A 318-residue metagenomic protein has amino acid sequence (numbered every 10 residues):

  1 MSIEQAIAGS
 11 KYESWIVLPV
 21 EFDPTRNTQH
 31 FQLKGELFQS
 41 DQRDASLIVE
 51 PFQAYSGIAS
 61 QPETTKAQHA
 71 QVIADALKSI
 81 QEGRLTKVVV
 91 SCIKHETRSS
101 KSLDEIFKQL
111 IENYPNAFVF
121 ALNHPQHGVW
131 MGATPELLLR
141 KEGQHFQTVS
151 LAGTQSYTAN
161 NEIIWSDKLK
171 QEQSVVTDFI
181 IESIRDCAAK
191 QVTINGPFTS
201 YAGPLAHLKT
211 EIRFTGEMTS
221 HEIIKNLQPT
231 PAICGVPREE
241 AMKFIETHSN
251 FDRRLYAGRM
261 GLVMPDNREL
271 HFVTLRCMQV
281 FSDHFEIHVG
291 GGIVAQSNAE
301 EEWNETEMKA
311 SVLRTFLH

Functional and structural regions predicted by a protein language model:
M1, Q5, Q53-L103: Terminal domain-start leader segments
M1-G9, R84, R98, D104-Q109 (+4 more regions): Extreme N-terminus nucleophile/cap motif
M1-H69, L122-L138, S150, H271: Cofactor- and metal-binding active-site motifs of prokaryotic enzymes that mediate redox/radical or nucleophilic
I16-L18, G83, L139, A241 (+2 more regions): A residue-level signal for conserved active-site and pocket-lining positions in enzyme catalytic cores
I16-L18, V88, F120-L122, R254-G261: A short glycine-rich, hydrophobically flanked beta-strand micro-motif that places a catalytic Asp/Glu for divalent metal
N27-Q29, C92, T97-V175, N267-G290: An anion-binding catalytic pocket shared by soluble metabolic enzymes
L37-A67, V72-I73, T97, Q147-T247 (+1 more regions): Contiguous alpha-helical scaffold segments within structured protein domains that host functional hotspots
I212-H318: Conserved hydrophobic core element of enzyme catalytic domains
